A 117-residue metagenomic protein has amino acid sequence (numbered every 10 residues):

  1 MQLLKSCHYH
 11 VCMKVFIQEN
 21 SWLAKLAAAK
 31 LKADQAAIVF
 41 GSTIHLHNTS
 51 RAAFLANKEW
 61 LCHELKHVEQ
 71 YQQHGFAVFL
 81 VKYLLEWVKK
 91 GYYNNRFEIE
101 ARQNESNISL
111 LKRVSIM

Functional and structural regions predicted by a protein language model:
L3-N48, H74-M117: Metalloprotease/metallohydrolase-associated module, dominated by Zn2+-dependent proteases
I44-L61: Short pre-active-site segment immediately N-terminal to the catalytic Zn-binding motif
E59-Y71, A101: Active-site recognition of the HExxH zinc-binding catalytic motif
